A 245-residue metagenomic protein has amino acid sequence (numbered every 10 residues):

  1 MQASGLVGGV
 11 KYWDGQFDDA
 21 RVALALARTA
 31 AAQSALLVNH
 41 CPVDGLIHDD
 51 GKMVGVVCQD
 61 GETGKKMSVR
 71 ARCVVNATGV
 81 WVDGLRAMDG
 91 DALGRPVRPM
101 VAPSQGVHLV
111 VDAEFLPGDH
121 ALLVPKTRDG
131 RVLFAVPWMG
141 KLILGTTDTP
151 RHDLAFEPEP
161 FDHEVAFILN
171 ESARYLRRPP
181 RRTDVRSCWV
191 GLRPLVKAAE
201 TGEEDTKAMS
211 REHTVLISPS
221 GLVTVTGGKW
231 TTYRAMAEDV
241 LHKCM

Functional and structural regions predicted by a protein language model:
M1-S34, V38, L46-K52, V57 (+3 more regions): Flavin (FAD/FMN) cofactor-binding and adjacent substrate-gating region of FAD-dependent oxidoreductase domains
V7-G9, K66, S220-L222: Short, solvent-exposed beta-strand edge segments and adjacent coil->beta transition regions
D19-R21, T29, G84-M245: C-terminal catalytic lobe of FAD-dependent flavoproteins
L37-N39, N76, L144: General beta-strand structural signal in soluble alpha/beta enzymes
E62-C73, A77: Core beta-strand elements of the Rossmann-like FAD/NAD(P) dinucleotide-binding domain in flavoenzyme oxidoreductases
